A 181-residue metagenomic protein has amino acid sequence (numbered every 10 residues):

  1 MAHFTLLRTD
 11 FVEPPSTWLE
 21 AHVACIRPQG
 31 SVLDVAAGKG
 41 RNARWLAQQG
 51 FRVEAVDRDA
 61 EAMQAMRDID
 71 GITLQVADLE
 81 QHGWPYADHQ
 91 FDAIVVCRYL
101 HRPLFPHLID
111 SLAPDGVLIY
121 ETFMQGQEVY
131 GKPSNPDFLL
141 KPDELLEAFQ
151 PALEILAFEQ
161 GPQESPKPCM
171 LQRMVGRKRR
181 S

Functional and structural regions predicted by a protein language model:
M1-R27: S-adenosyl-L-methionine
G30-G38: Conserved class I S-adenosyl-L-methionine
D59-E61: Conserved SAM/SAH-binding beta-strand->alpha-helix loop
D70-H82: Conserved SAM-binding strand-loop segment of SAM-dependent methyltransferases
W84-A93: A short acidic, Gly/Pro-enriched loop at the edge of an enzyme's catalytic core that lines a small-molecule cofactor
L112-P114: Helix-to-beta-strand junctions that scaffold the AdoMet/dcAdoMet cofactor pocket in Class I SAM-dependent enzymes
G116-F123: Conserved beta-strand signature within the Rossmann-like core of class I S-adenosyl-L-methionine
Q163-S181: Core SAM-dependent methyltransferase catalytic element
